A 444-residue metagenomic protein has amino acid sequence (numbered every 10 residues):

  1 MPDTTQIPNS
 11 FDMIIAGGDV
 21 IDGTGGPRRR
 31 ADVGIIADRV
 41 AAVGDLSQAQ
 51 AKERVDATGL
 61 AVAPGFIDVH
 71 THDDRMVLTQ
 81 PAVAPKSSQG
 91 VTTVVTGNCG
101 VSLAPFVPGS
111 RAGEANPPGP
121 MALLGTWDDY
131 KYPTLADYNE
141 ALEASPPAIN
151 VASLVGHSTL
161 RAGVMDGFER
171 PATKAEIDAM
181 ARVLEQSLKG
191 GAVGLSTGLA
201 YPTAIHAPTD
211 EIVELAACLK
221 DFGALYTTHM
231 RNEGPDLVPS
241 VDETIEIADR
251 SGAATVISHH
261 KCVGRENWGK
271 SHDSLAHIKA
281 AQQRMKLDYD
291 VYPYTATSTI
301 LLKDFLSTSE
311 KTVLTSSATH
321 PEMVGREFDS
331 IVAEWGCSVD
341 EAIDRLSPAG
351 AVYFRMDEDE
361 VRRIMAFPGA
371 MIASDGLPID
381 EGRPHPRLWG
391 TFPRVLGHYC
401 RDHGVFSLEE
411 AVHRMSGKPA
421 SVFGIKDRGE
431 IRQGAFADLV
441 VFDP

Functional and structural regions predicted by a protein language model:
P2-G65, Q80: Histidine-rich, glycine-flanked metal-binding segment
G18, D38, G59, H70 (+11 more regions): Divalent metal-coordination and catalytic microenvironments
D22, D74-R75, V101-P105, T159-A162 (+6 more regions): Flexible loop/turn segments at secondary-structure boundaries
A61-P85: Di-metal (Zn2+ and/or Mg2+/Mn2+) metal-binding site signature of metallo-dependent hydrolases with the MBL/beta-CASP
T79-V193, M285: Divalent-metal coordination cores built from histidine and acidic residues
D137-Y138, E143, P171-T197, T203-P348 (+1 more regions): Histidine/acidic residue-rich metal-binding segments in metalloenzymes
D249, F305-E341, R345, R362-P444: His/Asp/Glu-enriched, well-ordered alpha-helical/loop segment that forms or immediately abuts the divalent-metal
